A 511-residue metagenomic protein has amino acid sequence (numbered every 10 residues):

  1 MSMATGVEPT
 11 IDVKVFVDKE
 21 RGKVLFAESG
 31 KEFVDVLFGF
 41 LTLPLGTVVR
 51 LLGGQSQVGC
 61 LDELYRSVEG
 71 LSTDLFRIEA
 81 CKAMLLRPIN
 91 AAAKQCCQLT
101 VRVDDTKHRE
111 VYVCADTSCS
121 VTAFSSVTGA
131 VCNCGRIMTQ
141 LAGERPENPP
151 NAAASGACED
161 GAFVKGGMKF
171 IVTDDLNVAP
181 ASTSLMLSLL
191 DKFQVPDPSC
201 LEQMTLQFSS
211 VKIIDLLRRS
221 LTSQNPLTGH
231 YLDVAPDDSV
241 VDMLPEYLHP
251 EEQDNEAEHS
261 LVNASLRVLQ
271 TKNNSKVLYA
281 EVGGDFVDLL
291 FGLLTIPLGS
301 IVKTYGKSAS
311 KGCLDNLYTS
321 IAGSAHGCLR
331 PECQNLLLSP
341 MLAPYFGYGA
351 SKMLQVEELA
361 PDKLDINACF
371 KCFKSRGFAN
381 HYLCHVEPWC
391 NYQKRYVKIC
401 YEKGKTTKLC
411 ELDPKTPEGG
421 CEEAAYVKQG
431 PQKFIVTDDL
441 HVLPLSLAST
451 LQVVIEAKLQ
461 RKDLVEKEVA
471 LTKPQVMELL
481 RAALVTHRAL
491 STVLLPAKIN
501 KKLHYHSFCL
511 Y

Functional and structural regions predicted by a protein language model:
M1-Y511: Long, position-biased, composition-driven segments near the start of the mature protein
